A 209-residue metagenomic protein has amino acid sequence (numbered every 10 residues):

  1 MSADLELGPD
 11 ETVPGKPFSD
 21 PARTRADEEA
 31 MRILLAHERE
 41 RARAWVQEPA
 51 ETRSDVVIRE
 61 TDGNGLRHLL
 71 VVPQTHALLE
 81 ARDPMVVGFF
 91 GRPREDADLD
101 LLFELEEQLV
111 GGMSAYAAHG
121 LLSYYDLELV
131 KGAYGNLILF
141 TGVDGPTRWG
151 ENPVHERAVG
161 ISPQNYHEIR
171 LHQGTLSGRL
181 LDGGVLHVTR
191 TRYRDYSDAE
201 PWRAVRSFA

Functional and structural regions predicted by a protein language model:
M1-L129, R148, G174-A209: Short S/T/G/P-rich N-terminal loop/turn motif that feeds into the first structured element of a domain
F90, L137-L139: Short hydrophobic/aromatic beta-strand micro-patches that form the beta-sheet surface supporting nucleotide- or nucleic
D96-A97, D144-G145, A158: A short local loop/turn or secondary-structure capping micro-motif enriched for an aromatic residue
D126, N136, G145: Short, charged/polar micro-motifs that form catalytic or ligand-binding hotspots
V130-Y134: Short acidic/glycine-enriched loop/turn segments that link adjacent beta-strands
G142-N152: Short amphipathic alpha-helices within nucleic acid-binding modules
V159-Q173: Conserved short beta-strand edge segments in small beta-sheet-based binding/regulatory domains
